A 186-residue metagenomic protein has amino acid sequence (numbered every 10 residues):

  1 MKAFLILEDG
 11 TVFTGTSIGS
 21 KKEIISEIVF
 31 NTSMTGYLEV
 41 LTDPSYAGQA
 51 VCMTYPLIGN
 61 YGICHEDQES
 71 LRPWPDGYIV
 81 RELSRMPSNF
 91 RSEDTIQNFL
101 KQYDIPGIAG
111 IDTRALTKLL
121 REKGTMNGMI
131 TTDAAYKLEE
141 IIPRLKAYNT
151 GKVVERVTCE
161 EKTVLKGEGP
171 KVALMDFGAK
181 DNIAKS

Functional and structural regions predicted by a protein language model:
M1-S186: RNA-binding accessory domains that recognize and position tRNA/RNA substrates
